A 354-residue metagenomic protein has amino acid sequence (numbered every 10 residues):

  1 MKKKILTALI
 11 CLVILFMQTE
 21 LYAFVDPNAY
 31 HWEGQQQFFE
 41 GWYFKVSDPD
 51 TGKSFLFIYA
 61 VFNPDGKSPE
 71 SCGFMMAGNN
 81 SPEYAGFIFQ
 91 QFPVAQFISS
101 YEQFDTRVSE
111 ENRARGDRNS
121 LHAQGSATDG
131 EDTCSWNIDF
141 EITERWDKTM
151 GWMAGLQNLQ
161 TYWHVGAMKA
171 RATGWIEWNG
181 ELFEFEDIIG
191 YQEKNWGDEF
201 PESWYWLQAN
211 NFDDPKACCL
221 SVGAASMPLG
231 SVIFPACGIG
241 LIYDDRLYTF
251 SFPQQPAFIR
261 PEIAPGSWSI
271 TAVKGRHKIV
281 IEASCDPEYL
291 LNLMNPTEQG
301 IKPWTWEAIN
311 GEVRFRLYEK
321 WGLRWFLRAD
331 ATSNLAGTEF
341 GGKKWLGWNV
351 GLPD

Functional and structural regions predicted by a protein language model:
M1-K4: Positively charged n-region of N-terminal signal peptides that target proteins for export
L6-A8, P49: General helical structural elements
A8-M17: Bacterial N-terminal signal peptides
L21-D354: Structured soluble/peripheral alpha/beta segments that form catalytic or ligand/cofactor-binding pockets
